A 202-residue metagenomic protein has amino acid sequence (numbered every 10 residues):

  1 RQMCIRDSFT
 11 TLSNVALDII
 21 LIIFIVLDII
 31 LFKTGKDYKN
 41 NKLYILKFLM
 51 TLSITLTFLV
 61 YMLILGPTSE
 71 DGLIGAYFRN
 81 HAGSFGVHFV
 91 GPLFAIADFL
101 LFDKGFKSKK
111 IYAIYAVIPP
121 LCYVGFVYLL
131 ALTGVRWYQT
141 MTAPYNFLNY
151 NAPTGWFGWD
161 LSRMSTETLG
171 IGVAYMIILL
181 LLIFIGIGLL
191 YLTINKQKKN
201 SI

Functional and structural regions predicted by a protein language model:
R1-I5: Short, small-residue-biased leader/transition segments that mark boundaries at the very start of proteins
L17-D28, Y44-L73: Short, contiguous, well-structured surface segments enriched in hydrophobic/aromatic residues
G35-S53, K109-I118: Interfacial segments of alpha-helical transmembrane regions
S53-T57, I114-V135: Hydrophobic alpha-helical membrane-insertion segments
Y61, P119-V127, I183-Y191: Alpha-helical transmembrane segments of multipass membrane proteins
N80-L93: Membrane-interface loop-to-helix entry segments
V90-S108: Alpha-helical transmembrane segments in multipass membrane proteins, preferentially the mid-helix core
Q139-K196: Membrane-interface transmembrane-helix boundary segments in multi-pass integral membrane proteins
